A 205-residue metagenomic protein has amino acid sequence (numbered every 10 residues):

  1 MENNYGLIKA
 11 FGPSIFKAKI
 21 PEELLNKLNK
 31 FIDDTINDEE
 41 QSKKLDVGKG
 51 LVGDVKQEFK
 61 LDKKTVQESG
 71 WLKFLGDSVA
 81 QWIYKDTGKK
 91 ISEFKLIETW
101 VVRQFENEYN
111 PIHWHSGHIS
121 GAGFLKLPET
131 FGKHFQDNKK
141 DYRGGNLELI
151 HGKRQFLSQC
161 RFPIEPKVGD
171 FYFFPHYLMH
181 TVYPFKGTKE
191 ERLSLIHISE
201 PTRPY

Functional and structural regions predicted by a protein language model:
M1-K89, W100, N107-N110: Non-heme Fe(II)/2-oxoglutarate
A10, H115, T188-K189: Solvent-exposed loop and beta-edge segments used for protein-protein assembly and interaction
P21, F124-K126, S199: Solvent-exposed residues in well-ordered beta-strands and their adjoining turns, especially edge/terminal strands
E93: Long, positively charged binding patches that form subdomain-scale interaction surfaces for polyanionic ligands
I97-F173, Y183: Catalytic core of non-heme Fe(II) oxygenases with the double-stranded beta-helix
V182-L193: Ligand-binding loop in jelly-roll beta-barrel domains
I196-Y205: Single conserved hydrophobic/aromatic residue that forms the stacking wall/gate of nucleotide- or nucleobase-binding
